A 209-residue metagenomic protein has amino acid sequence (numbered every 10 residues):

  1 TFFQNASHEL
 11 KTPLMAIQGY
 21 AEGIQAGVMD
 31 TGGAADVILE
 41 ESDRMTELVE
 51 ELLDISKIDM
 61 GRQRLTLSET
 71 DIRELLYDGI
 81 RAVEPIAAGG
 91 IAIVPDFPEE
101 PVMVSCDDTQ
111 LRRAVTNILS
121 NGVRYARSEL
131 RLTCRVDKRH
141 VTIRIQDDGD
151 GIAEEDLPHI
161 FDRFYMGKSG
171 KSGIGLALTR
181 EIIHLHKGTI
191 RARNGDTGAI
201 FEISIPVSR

Functional and structural regions predicted by a protein language model:
E40-L48: Short alpha-helical segment of the dimerization/phosphotransfer core of two-component systems
M60-L65, M103-C106: Conserved micro-motifs of the catalytic ATP-binding
T66-E69, A92-V102: Conserved catalytic submotifs in the C-terminal HATPase_c
E129-R139: Short beta-strand/loop element within the Bergerat-fold HATPase_c
I152-F164: Short conserved segment of the HATPase_c
G175, T179: Short alpha-helical Gxxx[C/S/T] motif in the catalytic ATP-binding
